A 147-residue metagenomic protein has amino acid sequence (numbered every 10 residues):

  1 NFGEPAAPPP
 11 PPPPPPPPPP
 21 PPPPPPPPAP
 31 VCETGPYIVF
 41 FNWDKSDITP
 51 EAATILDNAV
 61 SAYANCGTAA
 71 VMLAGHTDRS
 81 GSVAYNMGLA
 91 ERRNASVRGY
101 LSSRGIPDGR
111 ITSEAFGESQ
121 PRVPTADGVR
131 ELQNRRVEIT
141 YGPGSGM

Functional and structural regions predicted by a protein language model:
N1-V71, G109, G142-M147: Periplasmic peptidoglycan-binding/tethering modules of Gram-negative envelope proteins
A74-M147: Periplasmic OmpA-like peptidoglycan-binding domain that tethers envelope proteins to the cell wall
